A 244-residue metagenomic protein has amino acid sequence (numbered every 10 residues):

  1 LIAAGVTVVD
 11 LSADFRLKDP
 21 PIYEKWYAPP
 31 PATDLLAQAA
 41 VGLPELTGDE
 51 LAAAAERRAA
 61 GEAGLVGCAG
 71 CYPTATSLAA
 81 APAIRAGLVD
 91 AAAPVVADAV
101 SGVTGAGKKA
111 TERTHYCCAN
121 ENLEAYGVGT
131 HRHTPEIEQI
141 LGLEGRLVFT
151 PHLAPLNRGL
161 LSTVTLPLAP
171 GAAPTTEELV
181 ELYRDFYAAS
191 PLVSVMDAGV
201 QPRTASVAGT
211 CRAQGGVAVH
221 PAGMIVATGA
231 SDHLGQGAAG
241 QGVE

Functional and structural regions predicted by a protein language model:
L1-A119, Y126, A218-P221: N-terminal Rossmann-like NAD(P) cofactor-binding subdomain of oxidoreductases, focused on the glycine-rich
I2-A4, P82, L182-F186, V243-E244: Short, solvent-exposed amphipathic alpha-helical segments in soluble enzyme and RNA/protein-processing domains
P21, L78, E178, G240-Q241: Generic recognition of short, well-ordered alpha-helical segments
P73-S77, A173, Q236-G237: Loop/helix-junction capping segments adjacent to catalytic residues or to phosphate/diphosphate-binding pockets
P94-A99, V103-T228: C-terminal substrate-binding/catalytic lobe of Rossmann-fold NAD(P)-dependent oxidoreductases
P221-M224, T228-E244: An anion-binding loop in the catalytic cleft
